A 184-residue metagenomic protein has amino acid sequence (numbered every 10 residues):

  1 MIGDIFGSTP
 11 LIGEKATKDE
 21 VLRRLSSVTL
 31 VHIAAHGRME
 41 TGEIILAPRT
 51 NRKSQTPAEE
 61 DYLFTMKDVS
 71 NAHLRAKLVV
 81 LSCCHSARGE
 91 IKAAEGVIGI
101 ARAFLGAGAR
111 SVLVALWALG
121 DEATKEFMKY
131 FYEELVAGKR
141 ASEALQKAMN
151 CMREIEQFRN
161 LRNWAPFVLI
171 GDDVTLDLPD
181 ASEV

Functional and structural regions predicted by a protein language model:
M1-V184: Catalytic cores of enzymes
